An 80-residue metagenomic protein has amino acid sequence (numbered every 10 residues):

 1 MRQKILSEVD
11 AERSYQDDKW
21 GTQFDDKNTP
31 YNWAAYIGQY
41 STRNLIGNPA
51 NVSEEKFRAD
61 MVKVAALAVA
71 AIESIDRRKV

Functional and structural regions predicted by a protein language model:
M1-V80: Flexible "arm" and connector segments at domain edges
